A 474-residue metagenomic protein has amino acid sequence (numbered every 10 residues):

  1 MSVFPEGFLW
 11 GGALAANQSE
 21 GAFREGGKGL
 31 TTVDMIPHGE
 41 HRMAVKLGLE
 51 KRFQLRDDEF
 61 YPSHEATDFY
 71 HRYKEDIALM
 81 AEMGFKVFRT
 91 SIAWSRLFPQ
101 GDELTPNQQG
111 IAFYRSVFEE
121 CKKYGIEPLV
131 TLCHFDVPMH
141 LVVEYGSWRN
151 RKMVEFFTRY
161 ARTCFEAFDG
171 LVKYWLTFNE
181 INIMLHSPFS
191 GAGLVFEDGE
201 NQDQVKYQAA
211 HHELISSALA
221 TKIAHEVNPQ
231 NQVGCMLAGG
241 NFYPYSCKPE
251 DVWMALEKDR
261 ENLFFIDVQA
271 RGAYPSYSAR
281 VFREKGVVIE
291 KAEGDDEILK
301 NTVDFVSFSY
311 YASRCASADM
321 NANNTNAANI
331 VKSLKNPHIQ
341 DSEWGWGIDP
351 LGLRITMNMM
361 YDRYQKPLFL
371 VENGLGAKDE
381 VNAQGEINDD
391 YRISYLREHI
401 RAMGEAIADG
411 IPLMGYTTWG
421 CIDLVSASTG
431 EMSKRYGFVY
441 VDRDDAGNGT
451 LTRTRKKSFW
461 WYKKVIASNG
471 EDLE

Functional and structural regions predicted by a protein language model:
M1-D57, A81, Q100-D102, I111-E474: Active-site region of glycoside hydrolase catalytic domains
D58-R72, R149-R151: Active-site mouth loops of central-metabolism enzymes
E65-A78, P99, G110: Internal amphipathic alpha-helical repeat/solenoid segments
R72-A93, N301-V306: Catalytic domains of carbohydrate-active enzymes, especially glycoside hydrolases
K86, S95-L97, F135-V137: A short acidic, glycine/proline-enriched capping/turn motif at secondary-structure boundaries, especially helix N-cap
I92-P106: Glycine-rich, proline-tolerant flexible connector loops at the mouths of alpha/beta enzymes
